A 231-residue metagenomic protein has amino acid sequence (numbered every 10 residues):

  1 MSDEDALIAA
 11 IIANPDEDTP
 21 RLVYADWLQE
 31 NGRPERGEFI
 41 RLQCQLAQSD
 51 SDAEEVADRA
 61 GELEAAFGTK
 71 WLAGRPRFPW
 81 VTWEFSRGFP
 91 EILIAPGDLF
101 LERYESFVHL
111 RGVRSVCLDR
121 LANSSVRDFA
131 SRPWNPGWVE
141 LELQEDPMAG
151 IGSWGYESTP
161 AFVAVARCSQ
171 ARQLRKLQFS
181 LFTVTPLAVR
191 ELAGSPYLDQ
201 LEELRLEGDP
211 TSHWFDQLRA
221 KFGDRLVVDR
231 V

Functional and structural regions predicted by a protein language model:
M1-I12, P20-R21, D26, E30 (+4 more regions): Long, highly charged low-complexity segments
L72, P79-W80, F89-R103, G112-S125 (+3 more regions): Concave beta-strand-loop units of leucine-rich repeat
